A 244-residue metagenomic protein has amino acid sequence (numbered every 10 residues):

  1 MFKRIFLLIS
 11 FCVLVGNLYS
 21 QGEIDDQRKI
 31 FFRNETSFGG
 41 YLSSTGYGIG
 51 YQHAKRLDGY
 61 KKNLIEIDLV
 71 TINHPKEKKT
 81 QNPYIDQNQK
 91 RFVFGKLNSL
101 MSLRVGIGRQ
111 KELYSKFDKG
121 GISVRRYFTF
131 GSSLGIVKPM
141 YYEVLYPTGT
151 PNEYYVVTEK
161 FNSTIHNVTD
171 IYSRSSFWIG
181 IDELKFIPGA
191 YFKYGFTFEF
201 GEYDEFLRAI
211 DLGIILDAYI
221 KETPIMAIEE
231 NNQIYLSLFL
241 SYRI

Functional and structural regions predicted by a protein language model:
M1-D25, L240-I244: Bacterial Sec-dependent N-terminal signal peptides
G22-N34, R56-N63, K76, L97 (+2 more regions): Short loop/turn motifs that connect adjacent beta-strands in outer-membrane beta-barrel proteins
D25-R33, Q81-R91, V168-F177, A218-K221: Flexible, solvent-exposed coil segments and beta strand-coil junctions, predominantly the extracellular/periplasmic
F32-S44, Q52, I214-A218: Transmembrane beta-strand segments that form the barrel wall of outer-membrane beta-barrel proteins
F32-T36, S43-Y47, K61-N63, S99-L103 (+4 more regions): Residues that define the transmembrane beta-barrel architecture of outer-membrane proteins
G40, I49-K55, V105-K111, F130-L134 (+3 more regions): Residues on the lipid-exposed face of transmembrane beta-strands in outer-membrane beta-barrel proteins
D68-R104, G108-K119: Outer-membrane beta-barrel translocator/channel fold
Y127-I210, I215-A227, N231, Y242-I244: Outer-membrane beta-barrel transmembrane domain signature
